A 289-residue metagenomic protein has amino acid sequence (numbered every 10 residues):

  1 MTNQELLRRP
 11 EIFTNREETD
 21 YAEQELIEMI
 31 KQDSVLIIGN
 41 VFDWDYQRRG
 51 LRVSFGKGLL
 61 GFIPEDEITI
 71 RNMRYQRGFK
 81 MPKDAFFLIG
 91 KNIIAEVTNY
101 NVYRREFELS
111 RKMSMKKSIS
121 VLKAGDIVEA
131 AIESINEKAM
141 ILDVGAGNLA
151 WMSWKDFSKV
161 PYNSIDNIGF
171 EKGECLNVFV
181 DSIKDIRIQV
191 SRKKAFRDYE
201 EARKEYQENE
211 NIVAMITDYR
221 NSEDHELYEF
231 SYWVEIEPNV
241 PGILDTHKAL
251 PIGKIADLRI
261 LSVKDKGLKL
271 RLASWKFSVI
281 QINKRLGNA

Functional and structural regions predicted by a protein language model:
M1-A289: Single-stranded RNA-binding regions, centering on S1/OB-family and related RNA-binding modules
